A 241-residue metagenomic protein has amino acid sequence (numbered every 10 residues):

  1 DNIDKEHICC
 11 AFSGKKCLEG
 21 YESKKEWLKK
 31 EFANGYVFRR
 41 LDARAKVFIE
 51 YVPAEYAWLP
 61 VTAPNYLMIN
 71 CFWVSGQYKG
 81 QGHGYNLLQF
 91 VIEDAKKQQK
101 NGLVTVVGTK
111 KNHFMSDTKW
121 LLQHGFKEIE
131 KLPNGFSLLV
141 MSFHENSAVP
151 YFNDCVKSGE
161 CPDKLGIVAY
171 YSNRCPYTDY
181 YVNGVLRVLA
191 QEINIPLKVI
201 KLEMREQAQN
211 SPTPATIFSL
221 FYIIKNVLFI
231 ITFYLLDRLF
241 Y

Functional and structural regions predicted by a protein language model:
A11-D42, Y56-W58, E206-Q209: Active-site rim helix/loop that mediates acceptor-substrate recognition in acyltransferases
R40, R44-E55, M68, W73: Conserved beta-strand in the GNAT
V61-G76, V168: Conserved acetyl-CoA binding element of GNAT-fold acetyltransferases
V74, G80-A95: Conserved acetyl-CoA-binding loop-helix of GNAT-fold acetyltransferases
A95-H113: Conserved GNAT acetyl-CoA-binding A-motif
V106, G125-L139, V227-I230: Conserved catalytic-core motifs of GNAT/GCN5-like acyltransferases
C155-Q191: Local sequence-structure signature of Cys/Sec-based thiol-disulfide redox active-site neighborhoods
I223-Y241: Non-catalytic, surface beta->alpha helical segment in thiol-disulfide oxidoreductase systems
